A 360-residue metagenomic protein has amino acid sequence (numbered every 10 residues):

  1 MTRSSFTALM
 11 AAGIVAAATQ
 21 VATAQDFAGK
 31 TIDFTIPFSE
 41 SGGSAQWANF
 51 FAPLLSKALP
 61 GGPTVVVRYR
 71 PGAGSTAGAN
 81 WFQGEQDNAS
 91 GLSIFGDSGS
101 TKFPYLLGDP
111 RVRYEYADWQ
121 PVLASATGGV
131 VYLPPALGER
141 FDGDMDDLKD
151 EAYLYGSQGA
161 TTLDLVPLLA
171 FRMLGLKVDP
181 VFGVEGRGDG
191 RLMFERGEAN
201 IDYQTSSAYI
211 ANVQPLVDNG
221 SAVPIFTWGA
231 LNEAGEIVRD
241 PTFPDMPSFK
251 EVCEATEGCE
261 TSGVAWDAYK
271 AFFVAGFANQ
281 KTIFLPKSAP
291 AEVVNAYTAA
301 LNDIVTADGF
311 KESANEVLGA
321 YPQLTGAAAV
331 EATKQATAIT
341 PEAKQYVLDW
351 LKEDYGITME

Functional and structural regions predicted by a protein language model:
A8-A18: Bacterial N-terminal signal peptides
A18-A24: Sec/Tat signal peptide C-region and signal peptidase I cleavage site
F27-I32, K57-G62, W81-S93, T101 (+4 more regions): Hinge/capping helix and adjacent helix->loop/strand transition within the periplasmic-binding protein
F34-N49, G72-G74, G156-T162: Extracytoplasmic "Venus flytrap"
F51, A73-S75, G91-P104, L123-T127 (+2 more regions): Ligand-binding clamshell of periplasmic/extracellular solute-binding protein-like
V213-I304, W350-E360: C-terminal lobe and pocket-closing loops of periplasmic/extracytoplasmic Venus-flytrap solute-binding proteins
G229-E236, F249, N302, F310-K334: Mature extracytoplasmic/periplasmic domains
L324-E360: Extracellular/periplasmic bilobal clamshell ligand-binding domains
